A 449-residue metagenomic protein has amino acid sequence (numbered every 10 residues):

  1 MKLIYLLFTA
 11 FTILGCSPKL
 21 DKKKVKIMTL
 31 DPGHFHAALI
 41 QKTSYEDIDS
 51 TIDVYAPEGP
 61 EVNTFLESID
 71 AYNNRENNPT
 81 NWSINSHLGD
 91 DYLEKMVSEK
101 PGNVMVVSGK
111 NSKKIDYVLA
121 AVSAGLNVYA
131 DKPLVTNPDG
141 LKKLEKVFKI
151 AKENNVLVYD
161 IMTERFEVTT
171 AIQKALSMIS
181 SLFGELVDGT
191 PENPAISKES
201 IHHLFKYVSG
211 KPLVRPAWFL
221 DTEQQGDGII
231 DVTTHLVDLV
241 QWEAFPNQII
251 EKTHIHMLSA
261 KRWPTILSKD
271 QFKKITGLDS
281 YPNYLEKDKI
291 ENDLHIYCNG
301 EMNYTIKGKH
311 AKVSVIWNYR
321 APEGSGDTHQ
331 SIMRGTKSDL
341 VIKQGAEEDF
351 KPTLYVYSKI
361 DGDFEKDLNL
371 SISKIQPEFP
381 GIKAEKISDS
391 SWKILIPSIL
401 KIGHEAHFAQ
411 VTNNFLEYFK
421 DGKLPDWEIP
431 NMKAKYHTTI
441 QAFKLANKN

Functional and structural regions predicted by a protein language model:
M1-K22: Bacterial Sec-dependent N-terminal signal peptides
S17, P133-L134: Rossmann-like adenosine-cofactor binding region
S17-L126, D139-Y159, E417-K420: N-terminal glycine-/serine-/threonine-rich beta1-alpha1-beta2 phosphate-ribose binding loop of Rossmann-like
P60-N63, I115, L119, K142 (+4 more regions): A structural signal for well-ordered alpha-helical segments within the folded catalytic domains of diverse enzymes
G125, D131-P133: Short helix/strand-capping hinge loops at secondary-structure junctions that flank key functional elements
V135-V214, G226: A contiguous active-site-proximal alpha/beta segment in oxidoreductase catalytic domains
K211-G326: Rossmann-like dinucleotide-binding domain that binds NAD(P)(H)
L236, Q241, K252, Y297-Y304 (+2 more regions): C-terminal helical cap and adjacent loop that interface with cofactors, partners, or active-site loops
